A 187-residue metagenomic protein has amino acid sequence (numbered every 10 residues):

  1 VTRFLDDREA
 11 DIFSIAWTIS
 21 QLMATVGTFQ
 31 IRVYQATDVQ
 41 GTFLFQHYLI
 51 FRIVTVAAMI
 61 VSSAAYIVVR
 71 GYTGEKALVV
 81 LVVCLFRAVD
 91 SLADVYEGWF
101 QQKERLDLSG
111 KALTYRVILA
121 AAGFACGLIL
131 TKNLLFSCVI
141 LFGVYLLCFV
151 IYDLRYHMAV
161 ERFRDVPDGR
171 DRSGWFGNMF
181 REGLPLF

Functional and structural regions predicted by a protein language model:
V1-A24, A77, L134-V139, G174-E182 (+1 more regions): Interfacial/gating helices of multi-pass transporter permease domains
F4-I12, I67-L81, K103-D107, I118-V150 (+2 more regions): Membrane-interface helix-loop junctions in multi-pass transport and translocation proteins
E9-D38, R87-A93, C148-I151, F187: Small-residue-rich midsections of specific transmembrane alpha-helices
S14-W17, R52, V80-V83, R87 (+3 more regions): Residue-level recognition of transmembrane alpha-helices in multi-pass small-molecule transporters/permeases
A16, L22-V69, L78-L81: Membrane-water interface segments that mark the loop-to-transmembrane alpha-helix transition
M23-V26, Q30, V61-V69, V89-L92 (+4 more regions): Structural signature of transmembrane alpha-helix termini at the membrane-water interface
I31-F43, L85-T114, L135, Y156-V160: Membrane-interface junctions at transmembrane-helix termini in multi-pass inner-membrane proteins
D107-K111, L134-F136, I140-L141, V150-F187: Interhelical loop/hinge segments that connect adjacent transmembrane helices in multipass membrane
